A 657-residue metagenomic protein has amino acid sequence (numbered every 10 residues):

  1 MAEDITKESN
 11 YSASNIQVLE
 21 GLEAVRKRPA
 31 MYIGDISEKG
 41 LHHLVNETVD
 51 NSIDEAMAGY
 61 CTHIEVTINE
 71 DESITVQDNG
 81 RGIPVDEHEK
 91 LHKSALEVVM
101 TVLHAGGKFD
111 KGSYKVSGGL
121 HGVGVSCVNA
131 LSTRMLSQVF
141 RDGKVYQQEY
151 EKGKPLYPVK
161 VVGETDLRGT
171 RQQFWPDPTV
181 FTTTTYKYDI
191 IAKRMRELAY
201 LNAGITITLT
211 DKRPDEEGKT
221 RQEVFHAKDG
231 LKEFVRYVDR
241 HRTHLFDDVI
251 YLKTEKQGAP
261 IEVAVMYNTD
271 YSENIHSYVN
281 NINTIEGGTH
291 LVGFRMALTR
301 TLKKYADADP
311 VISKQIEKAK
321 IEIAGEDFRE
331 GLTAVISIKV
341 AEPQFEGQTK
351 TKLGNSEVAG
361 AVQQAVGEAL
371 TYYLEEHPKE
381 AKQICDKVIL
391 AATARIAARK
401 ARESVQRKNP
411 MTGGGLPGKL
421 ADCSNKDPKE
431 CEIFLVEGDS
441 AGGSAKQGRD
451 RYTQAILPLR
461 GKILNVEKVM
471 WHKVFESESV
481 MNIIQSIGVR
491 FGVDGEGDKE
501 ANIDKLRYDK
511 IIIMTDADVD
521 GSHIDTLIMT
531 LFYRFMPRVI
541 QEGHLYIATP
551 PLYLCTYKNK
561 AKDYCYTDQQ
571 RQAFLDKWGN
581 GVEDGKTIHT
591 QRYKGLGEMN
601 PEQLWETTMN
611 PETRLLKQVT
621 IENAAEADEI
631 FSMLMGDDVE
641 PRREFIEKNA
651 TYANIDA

Functional and structural regions predicted by a protein language model:
M1-N15, L22, L44-N46, D54-A56 (+13 more regions): GHKL-family ATPase ATP-binding module
K27-V45: Conserved short strand/loop->alpha-helix "switch" segment adjacent to the catalytic nucleotide/phosphoryl-transfer site
G82-E87: A short glycine-centered beta->alpha linker in the GHKL/HATPase_c
H88-E89, L96: Short adenine-binding "F-helix/F-box" segment of the Bergerat
E89, Q344-A359, Y564-Q570, F574 (+1 more regions): Helical (often loop-to-helix) elements that flank the catalytic cores of nucleotide-handling enzymes
T393, A397-T412, D427-E432, G443 (+3 more regions): C-terminal interaction appendages of subunits in large macromolecular complexes
